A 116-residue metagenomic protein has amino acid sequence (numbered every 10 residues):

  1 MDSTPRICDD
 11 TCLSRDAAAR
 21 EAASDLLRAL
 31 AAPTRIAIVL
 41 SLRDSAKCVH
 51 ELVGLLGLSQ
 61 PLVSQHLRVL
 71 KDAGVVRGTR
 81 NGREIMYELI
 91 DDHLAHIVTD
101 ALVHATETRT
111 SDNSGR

Functional and structural regions predicted by a protein language model:
M1-A22, H93-R116: Amphipathic alpha-helical dimerization/coiled-coil segments that flank or bridge DNA-binding/regulatory modules
R6, P61-L62, H66: Generic low-complexity segments that are intrinsically disordered, proline-rich and/or Lys/Arg-biased
A17, E21-P61, N81, I85-H93: N-terminal helix-turn-helix DNA-binding core of bacterial DNA-binding proteins
G54, Q65, K71-D72: Alpha-helical residues within the helix-turn-helix
A73, R83-I85, T99-V103: Short, structured secondary-structure boundary patches
